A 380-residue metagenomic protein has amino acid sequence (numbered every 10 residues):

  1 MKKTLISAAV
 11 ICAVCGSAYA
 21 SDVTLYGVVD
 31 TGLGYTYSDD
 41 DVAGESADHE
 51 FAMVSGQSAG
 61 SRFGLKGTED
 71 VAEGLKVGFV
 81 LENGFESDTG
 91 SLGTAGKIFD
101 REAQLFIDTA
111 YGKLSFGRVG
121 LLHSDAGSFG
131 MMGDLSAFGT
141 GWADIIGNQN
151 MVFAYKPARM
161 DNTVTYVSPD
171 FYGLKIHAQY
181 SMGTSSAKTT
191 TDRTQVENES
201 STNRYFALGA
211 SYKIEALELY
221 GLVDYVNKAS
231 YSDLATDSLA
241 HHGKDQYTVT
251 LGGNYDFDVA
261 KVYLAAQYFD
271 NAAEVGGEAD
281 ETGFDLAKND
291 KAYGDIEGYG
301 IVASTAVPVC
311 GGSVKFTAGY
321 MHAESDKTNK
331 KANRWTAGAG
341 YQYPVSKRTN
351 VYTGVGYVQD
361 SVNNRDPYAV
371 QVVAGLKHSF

Functional and structural regions predicted by a protein language model:
M1-S21: Gram-negative bacterial Sec-dependent N-terminal signal peptides
A9, G64-K66, Q104-D108, T165-V167 (+6 more regions): Outer-membrane beta-barrel architecture
S21-Y35, E50-S185, T202, S211-E218: Outer membrane beta-barrel
V29-Y35, L81-N83, R118, A178-M182 (+7 more regions): Transmembrane beta-barrel strands of outer-membrane/channel proteins
L33-D41, F85-S91, L122-S124, T184-K188 (+6 more regions): Gram-negative outer-membrane beta-barrel proteins
L75-V77, Y111-S115, G173-I176, A216-G221 (+3 more regions): Repeated loop/turn-to-beta-strand initiation elements of outer-membrane beta-barrel proteins
A207-G338: Detector for outer-membrane/organellar transmembrane beta-barrel domains, recognizing the amphipathic beta-strand
Y368-F380: Outer-membrane beta-barrel "beta-signal"
